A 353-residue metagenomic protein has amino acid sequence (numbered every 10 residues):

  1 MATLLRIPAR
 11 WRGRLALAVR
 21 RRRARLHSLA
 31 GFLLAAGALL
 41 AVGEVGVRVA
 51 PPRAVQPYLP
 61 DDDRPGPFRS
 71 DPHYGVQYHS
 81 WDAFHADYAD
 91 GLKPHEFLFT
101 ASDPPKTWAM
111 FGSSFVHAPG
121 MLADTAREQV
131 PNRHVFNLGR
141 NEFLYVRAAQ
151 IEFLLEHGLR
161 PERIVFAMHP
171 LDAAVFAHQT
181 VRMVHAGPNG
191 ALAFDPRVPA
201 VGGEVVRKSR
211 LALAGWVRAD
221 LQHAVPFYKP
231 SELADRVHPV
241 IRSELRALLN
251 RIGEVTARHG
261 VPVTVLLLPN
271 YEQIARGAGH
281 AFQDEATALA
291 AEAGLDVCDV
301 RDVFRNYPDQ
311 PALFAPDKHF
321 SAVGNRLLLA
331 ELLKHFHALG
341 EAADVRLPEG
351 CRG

Functional and structural regions predicted by a protein language model:
M1-L26: N-terminal Lys/Arg-rich, disordered targeting/topogenic segments
S28-G46: Hydrophobic membrane-insertion alpha-helices, especially the h-region of bacterial N-terminal signal peptides
G31, D296, F314-G353: Histidine-centered active-site loop/cap adjacent to the catalytic His in serine esterases/O-acetyl transfer systems
E44, S113, I164, T256 (+3 more regions): Generic structural signal for small/hydrophobic residues in well-ordered secondary structure, especially within
A50-V130, I151, F304-Y307, G353: Membrane/wall-proximal cationic-aromatic binding patches
P105-K106, P131-R133, L159-I164, A257-T264 (+1 more regions): Loop/turn elements at helix/coil->beta-strand transitions in domains of secreted/extracellular proteins
A109, H117-R197: Conserved SGNH/GDSL esterase-like catalytic core that processes O-acyl groups on lipids and polysaccharides
L171-T287, V300-N306, P311, R346-C351: Serine-dependent acyl-ester chemistry module
